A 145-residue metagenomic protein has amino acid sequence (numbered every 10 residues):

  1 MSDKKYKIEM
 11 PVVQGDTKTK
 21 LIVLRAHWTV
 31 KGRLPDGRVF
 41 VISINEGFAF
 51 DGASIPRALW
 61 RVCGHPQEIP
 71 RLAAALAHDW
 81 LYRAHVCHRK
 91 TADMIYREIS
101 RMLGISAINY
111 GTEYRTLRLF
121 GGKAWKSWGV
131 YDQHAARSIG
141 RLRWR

Functional and structural regions predicted by a protein language model:
M1-R145: Extended terminal accessory/targeting regions
